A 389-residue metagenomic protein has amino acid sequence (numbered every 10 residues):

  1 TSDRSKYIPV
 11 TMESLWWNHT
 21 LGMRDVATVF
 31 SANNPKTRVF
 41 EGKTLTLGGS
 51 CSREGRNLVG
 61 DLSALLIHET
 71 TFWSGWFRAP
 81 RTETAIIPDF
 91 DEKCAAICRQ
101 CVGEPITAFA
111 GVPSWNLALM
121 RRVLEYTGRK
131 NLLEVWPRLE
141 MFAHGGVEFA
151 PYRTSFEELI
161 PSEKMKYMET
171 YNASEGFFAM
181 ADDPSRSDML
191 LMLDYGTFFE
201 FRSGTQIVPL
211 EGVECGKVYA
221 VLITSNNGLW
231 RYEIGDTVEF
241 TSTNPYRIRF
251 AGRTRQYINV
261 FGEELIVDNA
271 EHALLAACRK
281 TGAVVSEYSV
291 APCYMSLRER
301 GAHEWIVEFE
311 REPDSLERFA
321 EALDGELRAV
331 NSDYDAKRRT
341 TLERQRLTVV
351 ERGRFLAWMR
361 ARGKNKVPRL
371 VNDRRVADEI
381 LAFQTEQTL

Functional and structural regions predicted by a protein language model:
T1-I8: Conserved adenylation A10 loop of the ANL superfamily
I8-G22: Conserved substrate/cofactor phosphate-moiety recognition/catalytic segment in nucleotide-dependent phosphotransferases
I8-V10, N57, R121: Short, solvent-exposed loop/turn and secondary-structure capping segments
N18-L21, D25, L265, N269: A general alpha-helical scaffold signature found inside nucleotide-binding enzyme cores
T20-P35, A95-E104: Conserved ATP-dependent adenylate/AMP-binding module captured primarily in the ANL superfamily
R24-W73: Conserved AMP-binding loop of ANL adenylate-forming enzymes
S63-L389: Active-site glycine/GP-rich loop and adjacent strand/helix microenvironment that borders small-molecule binding pockets
